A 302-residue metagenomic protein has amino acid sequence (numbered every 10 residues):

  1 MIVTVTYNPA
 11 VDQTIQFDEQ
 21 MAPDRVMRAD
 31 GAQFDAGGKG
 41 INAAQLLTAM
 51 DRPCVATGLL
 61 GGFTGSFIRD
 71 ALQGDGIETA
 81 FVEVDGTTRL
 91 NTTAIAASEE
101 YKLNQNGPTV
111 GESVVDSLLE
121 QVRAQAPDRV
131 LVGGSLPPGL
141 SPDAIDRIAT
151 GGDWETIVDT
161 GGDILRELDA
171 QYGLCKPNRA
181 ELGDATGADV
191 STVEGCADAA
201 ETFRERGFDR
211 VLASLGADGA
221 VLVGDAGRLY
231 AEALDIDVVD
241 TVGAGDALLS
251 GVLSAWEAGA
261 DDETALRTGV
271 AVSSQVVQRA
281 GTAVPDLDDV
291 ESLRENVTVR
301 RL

Functional and structural regions predicted by a protein language model:
M1-T57, F67: Glycine-rich phosphate/adenosyl-contacting loop at the front of the ribokinase-like
V3, V55, A80, L131 (+3 more regions): Structural detector of well-ordered beta-strand residues that form the stable sheet scaffold of enzyme domains
F17-E19, R25, T48-R129, L293-L302: Conserved N-terminal subdomain of the carbohydrate kinase-like
A22-G31, Q73, K102, A226-D237: Glycine/charged-rich beta-loop-alpha catalytic/anionic-binding loops adjacent to active sites
L47, N178, G245: Short, conserved phosphate/pyrophosphate- and ester-handling motifs at nucleotide-, phospho-/glycolipid
K102-N104, P127-S135, D159-T160, K176-E181: Short beta-strands and strand-loop turn motifs
D146-A226: Conserved phosphate/ATP/ADP-binding segment of small-molecule kinases
R206-R210, L215-A217, E232-V297: Conserved post-catalytic alpha-helical subdomain immediately downstream of the catalytic base and nucleotide-binding
